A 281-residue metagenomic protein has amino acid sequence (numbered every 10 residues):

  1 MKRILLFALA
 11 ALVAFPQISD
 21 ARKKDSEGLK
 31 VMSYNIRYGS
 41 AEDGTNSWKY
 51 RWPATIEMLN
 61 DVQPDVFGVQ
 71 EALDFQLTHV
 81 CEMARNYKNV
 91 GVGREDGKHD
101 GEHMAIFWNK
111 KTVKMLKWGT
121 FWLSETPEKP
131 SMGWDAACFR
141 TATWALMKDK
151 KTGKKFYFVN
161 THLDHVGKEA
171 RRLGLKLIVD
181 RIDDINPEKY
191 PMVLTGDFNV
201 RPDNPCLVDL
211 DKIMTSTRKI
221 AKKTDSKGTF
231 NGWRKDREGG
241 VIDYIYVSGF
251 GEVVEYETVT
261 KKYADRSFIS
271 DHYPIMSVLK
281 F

Functional and structural regions predicted by a protein language model:
K2-R3, F15-M83, D96-G101, K176 (+1 more regions): N-terminal, active-site-proximal structural segment of metallo-dependent hydrolase catalytic domains
I4-L12: Sec-dependent N-terminal signal peptides
G28-S40, M104, L116-F121, K154-D164: Active-site-proximal beta-strand elements of phosphoester/diester hydrolases
K30-I36, T55-V80, F107, A145 (+6 more regions): Active-site beta-strand/loop signature of hydrolases that rely on acidic residues for catalysis
Y38-N46, L116, K168, D225-G228: Short, solvent-exposed loop/turn elements at domain surfaces
S40-G44, L123-W134, T161-E169: Surface-exposed cleft-lining segments at the edges of enzyme active sites
V66-Y157, E255-V259: Structured beta-strand-rich core segments of catalytic domains in phosphoester-bond hydrolases
E169, L173, D180-M192, N199-F281: Metal-dependent phosphoester-hydrolase catalytic domains
